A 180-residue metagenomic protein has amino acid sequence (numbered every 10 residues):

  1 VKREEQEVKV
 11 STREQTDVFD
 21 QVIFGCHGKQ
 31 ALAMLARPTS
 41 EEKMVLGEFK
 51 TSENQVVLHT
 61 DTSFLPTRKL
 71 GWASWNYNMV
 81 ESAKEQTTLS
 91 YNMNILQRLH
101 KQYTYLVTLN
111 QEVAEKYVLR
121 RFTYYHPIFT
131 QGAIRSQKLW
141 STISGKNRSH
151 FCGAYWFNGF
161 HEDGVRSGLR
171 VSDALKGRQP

Functional and structural regions predicted by a protein language model:
K2-P127: Mid-domain catalytic core of redox enzymes that form a hydrophobic substrate pocket/lid adjacent to a catalytic redox
K84-P180: Conserved flavin/dinucleotide-binding core of flavoenzymes
